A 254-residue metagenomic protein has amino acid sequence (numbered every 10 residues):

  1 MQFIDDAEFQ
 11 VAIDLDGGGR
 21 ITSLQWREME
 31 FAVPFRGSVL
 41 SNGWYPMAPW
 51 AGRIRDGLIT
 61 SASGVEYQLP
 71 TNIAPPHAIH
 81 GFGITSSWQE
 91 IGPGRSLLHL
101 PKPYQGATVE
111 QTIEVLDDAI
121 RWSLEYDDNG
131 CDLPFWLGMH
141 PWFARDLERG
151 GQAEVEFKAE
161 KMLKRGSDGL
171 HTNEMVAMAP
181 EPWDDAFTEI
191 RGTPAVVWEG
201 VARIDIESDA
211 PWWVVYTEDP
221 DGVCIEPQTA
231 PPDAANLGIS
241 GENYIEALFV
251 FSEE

Functional and structural regions predicted by a protein language model:
M1-E66, R191-S208, G241-E254: Beta-strand-rich N-terminal accessory domains
Q2, S96, I120-W122, P194-A195 (+1 more regions): Hydrophobic residues embedded in beta-strands of well-ordered beta-sheets
F3, P70-D117: Extended, loop-rich substrate-binding clefts of extracytoplasmic carbohydrate-active enzymes
L98-D146: Acidic, contiguous internal or C-terminal segments within carbohydrate-active enzymes that form a structured patch used
T112-S123, L237-V250: Acidic/histidine-enriched ion/cofactor-binding microenvironments in catalytic or ligand-binding pockets
G130-P134, P141-D209: Active-site/ligand-binding surface loops and adjacent short beta/alpha elements that line catalytic pockets across
W198-P232: Glycine-rich active-site loops that engage anionic ligands at enzyme catalytic sites
